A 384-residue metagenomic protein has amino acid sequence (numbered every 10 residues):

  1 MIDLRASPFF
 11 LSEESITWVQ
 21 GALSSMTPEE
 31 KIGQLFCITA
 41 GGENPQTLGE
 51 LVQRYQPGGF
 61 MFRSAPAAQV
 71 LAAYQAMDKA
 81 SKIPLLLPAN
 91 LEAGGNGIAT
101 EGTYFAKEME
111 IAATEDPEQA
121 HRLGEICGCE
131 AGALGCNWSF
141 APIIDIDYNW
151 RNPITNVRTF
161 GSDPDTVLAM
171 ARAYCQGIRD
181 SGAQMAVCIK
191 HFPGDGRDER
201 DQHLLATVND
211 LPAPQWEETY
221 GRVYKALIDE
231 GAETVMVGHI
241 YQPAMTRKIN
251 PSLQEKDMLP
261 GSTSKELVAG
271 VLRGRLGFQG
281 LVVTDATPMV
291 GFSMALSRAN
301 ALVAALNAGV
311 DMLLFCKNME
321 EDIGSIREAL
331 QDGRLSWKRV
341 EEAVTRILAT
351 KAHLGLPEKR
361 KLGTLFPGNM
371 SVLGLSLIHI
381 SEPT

Functional and structural regions predicted by a protein language model:
M1-Q56, S264-K265, G274-R275, S293-S381: Preference for extracellular/luminal or secreted protein segments
T27, N90, D116, A131 (+5 more regions): Conserved, mostly hydrophobic/aromatic
G33-A40, G58-F62, L85-L91, S139-P142 (+5 more regions): Hydrophobic faces of well-ordered beta-strands that scaffold small-molecule active sites in alpha/beta enzyme cores
L35-E43, E108-A120, L205-E218, V290-A295: Active-site mouth loops of central-metabolism enzymes
Q53-A67: A short aromatic-anchored loop/beta-hairpin motif
A67-V70, A113-C129, L168, W216-E217: Glycine-rich anion/phosphate-binding loops
Q69-A80, L85, G95-G97, D165-E328 (+1 more regions): Second-shell residues forming the walls of enzyme active-site clefts
I144-I154: Short, conserved phosphate-binding/catalytic loop or strand-edge motifs used in phosphoryl-/nucleotidyl-transfer
